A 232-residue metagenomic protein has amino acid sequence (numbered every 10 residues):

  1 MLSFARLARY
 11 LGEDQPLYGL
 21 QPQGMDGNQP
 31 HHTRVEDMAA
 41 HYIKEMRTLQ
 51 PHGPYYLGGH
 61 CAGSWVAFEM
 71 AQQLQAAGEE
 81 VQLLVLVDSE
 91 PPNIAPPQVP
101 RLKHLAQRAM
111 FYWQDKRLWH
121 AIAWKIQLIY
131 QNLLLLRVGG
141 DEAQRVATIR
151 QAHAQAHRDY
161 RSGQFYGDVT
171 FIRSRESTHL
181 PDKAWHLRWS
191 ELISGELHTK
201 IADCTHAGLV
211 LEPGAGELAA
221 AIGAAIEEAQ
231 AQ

Functional and structural regions predicted by a protein language model:
M1-Q232: A hydrolase-biased, glycine/serine/histidine/acidic-enriched motif that marks catalytic-domain neighborhoods in diverse
